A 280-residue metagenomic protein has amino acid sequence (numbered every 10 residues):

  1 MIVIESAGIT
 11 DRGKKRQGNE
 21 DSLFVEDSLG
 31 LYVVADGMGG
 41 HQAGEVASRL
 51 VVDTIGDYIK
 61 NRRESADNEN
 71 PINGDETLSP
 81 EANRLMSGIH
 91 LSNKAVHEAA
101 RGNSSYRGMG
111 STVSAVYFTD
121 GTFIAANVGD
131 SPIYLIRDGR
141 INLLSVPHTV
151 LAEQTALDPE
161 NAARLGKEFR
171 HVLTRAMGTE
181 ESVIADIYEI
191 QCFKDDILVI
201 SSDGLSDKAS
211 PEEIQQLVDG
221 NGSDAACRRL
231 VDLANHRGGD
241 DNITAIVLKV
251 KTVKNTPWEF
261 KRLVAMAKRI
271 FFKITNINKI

Functional and structural regions predicted by a protein language model:
M1-I280: PP2C/PPM-type serine/threonine phosphatase catalytic domain
